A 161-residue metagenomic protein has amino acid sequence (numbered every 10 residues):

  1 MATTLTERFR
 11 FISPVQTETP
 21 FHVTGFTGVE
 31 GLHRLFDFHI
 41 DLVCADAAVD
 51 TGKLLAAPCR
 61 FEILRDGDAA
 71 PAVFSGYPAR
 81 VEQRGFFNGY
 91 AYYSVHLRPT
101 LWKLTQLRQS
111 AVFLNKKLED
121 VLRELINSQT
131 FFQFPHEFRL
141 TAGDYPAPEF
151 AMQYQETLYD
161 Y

Functional and structural regions predicted by a protein language model:
M1-Y161: Amphipathic alpha-helical and helix-coil boundary elements used as assembly and membrane-proximal scaffolds
